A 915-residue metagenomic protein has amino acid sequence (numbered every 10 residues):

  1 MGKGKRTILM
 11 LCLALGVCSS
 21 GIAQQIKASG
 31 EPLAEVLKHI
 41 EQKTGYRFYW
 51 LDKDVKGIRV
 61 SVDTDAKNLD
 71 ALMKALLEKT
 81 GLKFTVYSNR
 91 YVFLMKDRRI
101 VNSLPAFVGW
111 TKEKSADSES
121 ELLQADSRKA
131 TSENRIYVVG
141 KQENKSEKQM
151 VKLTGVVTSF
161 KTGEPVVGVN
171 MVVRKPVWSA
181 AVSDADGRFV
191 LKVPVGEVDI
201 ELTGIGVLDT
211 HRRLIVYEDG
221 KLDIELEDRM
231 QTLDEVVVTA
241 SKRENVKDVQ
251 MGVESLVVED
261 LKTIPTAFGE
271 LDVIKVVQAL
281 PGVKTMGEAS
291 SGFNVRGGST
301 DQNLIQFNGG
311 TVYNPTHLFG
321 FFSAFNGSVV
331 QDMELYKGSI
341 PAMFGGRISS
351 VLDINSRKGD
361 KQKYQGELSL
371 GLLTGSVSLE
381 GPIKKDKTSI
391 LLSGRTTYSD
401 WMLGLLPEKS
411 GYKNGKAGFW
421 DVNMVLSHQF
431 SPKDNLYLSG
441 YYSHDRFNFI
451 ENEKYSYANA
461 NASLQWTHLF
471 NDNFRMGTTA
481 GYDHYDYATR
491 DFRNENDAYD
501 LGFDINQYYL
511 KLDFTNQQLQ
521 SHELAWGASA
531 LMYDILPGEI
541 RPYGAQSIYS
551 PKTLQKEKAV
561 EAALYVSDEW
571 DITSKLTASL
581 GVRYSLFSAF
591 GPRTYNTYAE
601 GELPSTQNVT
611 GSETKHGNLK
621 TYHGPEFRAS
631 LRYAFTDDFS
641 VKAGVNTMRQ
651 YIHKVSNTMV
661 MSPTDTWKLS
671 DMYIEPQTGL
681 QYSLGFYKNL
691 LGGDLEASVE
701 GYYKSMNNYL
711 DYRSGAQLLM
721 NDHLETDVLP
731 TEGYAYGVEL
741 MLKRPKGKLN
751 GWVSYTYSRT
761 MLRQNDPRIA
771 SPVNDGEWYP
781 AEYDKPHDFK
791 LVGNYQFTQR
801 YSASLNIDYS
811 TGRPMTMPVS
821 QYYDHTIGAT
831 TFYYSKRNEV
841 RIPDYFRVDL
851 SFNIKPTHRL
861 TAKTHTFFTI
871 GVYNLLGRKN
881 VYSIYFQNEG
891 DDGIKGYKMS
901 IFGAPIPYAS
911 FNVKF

Functional and structural regions predicted by a protein language model:
S19-G109, E113, S179-V182, V253 (+1 more regions): N-terminal export/assembly leaders
Q24-Q25, R47-S61, K145-S146, M150-K152 (+4 more regions): N-terminal periplasmic "start-of-domain" segments of outer-membrane beta-barrel proteins
S118-N144, V182-D184, G206-L208, G220 (+5 more regions): Periplasmic N-terminal accessory/gating domains of Gram-negative outer-membrane beta-barrel systems
S427-H444, S456-G601, S698-Y703, K748-W752: Face-selective signature of the C-terminal outer-membrane beta-barrel domain
D486, D534-Q546, S588-N608, Y633-Y682 (+4 more regions): Surface-exposed extracellular loop regions of Gram-negative outer-membrane beta-barrel proteins, predominantly
Q507-K511, T553, E561-A563, L669-E675 (+5 more regions): Outer membrane beta-barrel strand-and-loop segments of large Gram-negative receptors, especially TonB-dependent
Y702-S705, L724-V819: Gram-negative outer-membrane beta-barrel transporters
R800, Y809-G828, P843-D849, N853-F915: C-terminal beta-signal and adjacent terminal beta-strands/loops of Gram-negative outer-membrane beta-barrel proteins
